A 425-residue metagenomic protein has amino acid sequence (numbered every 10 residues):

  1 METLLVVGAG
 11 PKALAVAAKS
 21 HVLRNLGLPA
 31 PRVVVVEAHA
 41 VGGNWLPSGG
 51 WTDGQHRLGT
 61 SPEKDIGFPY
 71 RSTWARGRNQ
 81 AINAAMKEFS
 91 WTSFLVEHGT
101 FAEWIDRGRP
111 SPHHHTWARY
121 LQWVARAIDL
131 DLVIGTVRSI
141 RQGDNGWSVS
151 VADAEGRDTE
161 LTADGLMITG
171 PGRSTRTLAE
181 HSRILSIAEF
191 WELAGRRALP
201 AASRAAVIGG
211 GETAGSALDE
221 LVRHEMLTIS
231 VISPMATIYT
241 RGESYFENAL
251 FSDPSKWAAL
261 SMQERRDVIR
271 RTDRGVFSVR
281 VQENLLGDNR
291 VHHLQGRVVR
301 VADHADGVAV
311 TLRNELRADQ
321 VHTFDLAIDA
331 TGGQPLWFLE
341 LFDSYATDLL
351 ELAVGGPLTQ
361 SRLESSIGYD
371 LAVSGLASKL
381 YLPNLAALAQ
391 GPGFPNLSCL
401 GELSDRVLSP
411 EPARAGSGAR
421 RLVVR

Functional and structural regions predicted by a protein language model:
M1-A40, E103-R425: Flavin (primarily FAD) cofactor-binding/catalytic cores of flavoenzymes
H39-G77, I238-S255: Conserved N-terminal glycine-rich FAD pyrophosphate-binding loop of Rossmann-like flavoproteins
N44-L46, W91-F94, W123, L336-W337: Tryptophan-centered motif/residue detector
D53, G59, R78, I82 (+2 more regions): Amphipathic alpha-helical interaction segments
T60, K64, A81, R107-P110: Alpha-helical interaction segments
S61, A84-M86, L185, R362: Residue-level signal for pocket-adjacent positions within structured domains
P62-A75, K87-S90, W117-Y120, V133: Generic hydrophobic, aliphatic-rich segments that mediate packing or membrane embedding
Y70-W104: A conserved beta-strand/loop capping segment in the N-terminal third of enzymes that catalyze redox or closely related
